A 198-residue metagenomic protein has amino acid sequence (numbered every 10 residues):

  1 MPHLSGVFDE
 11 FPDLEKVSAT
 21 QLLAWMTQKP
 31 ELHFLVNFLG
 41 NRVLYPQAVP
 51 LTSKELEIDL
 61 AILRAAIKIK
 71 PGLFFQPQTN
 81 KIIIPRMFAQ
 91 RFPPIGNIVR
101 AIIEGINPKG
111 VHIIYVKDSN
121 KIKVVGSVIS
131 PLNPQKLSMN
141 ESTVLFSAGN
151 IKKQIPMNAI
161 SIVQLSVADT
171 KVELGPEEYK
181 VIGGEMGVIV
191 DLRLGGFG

Functional and structural regions predicted by a protein language model:
M1-G198: Helical "lid/coupling" subdomains associated with nucleotide-phosphate turnover
